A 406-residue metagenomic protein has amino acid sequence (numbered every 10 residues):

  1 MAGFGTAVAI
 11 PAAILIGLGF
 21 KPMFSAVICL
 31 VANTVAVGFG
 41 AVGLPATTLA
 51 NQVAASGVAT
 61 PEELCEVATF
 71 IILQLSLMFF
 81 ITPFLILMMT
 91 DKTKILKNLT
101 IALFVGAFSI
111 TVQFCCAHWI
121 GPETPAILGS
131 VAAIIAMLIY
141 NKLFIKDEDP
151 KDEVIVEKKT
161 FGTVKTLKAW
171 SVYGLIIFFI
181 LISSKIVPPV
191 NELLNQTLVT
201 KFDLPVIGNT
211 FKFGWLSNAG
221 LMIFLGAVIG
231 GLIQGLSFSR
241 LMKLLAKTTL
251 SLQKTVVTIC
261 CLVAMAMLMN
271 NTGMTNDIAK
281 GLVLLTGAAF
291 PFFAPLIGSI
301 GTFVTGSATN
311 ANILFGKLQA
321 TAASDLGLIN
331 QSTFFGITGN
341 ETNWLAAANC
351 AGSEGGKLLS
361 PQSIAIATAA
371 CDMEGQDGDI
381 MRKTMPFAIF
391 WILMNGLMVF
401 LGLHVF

Functional and structural regions predicted by a protein language model:
M1-A13, G17, T34-V37, V256-M269 (+1 more regions): Hydrophobic alpha-helical transmembrane segments of multi-pass integral membrane proteins, predominantly secondary
A13-F20, Q52-G57, G316-G336, A370-Q376: Helix-loop-helix connectors at the membrane interface of multi-pass transporters/channels
A13-G17, L30, K243-S251, K280-G287 (+2 more regions): Short amphipathic alpha-helical coupling elements at transmembrane boundaries
K21-V35, P61-P83, T258-C261, A289-F303 (+1 more regions): Alpha-helical transmembrane segments of multi-pass membrane proteins
P22-S25, K97-T100, Q234-T255, G327 (+1 more regions): Cytoplasmic juxtamembrane regions at transmembrane-helix boundaries
G38-V154, A351-F406: Juxtamembrane and boundary regions of transmembrane helices in multi-pass small-molecule transporters and channels
T47-A68, C116-P125, E148-F161, S183-L216 (+2 more regions): Inter-helical loop and helix-membrane interface segments of multi-pass membrane transporters/permeases
G129, D152-G301: Transmembrane helical segments that form the transport core of multi-pass membrane transport proteins
